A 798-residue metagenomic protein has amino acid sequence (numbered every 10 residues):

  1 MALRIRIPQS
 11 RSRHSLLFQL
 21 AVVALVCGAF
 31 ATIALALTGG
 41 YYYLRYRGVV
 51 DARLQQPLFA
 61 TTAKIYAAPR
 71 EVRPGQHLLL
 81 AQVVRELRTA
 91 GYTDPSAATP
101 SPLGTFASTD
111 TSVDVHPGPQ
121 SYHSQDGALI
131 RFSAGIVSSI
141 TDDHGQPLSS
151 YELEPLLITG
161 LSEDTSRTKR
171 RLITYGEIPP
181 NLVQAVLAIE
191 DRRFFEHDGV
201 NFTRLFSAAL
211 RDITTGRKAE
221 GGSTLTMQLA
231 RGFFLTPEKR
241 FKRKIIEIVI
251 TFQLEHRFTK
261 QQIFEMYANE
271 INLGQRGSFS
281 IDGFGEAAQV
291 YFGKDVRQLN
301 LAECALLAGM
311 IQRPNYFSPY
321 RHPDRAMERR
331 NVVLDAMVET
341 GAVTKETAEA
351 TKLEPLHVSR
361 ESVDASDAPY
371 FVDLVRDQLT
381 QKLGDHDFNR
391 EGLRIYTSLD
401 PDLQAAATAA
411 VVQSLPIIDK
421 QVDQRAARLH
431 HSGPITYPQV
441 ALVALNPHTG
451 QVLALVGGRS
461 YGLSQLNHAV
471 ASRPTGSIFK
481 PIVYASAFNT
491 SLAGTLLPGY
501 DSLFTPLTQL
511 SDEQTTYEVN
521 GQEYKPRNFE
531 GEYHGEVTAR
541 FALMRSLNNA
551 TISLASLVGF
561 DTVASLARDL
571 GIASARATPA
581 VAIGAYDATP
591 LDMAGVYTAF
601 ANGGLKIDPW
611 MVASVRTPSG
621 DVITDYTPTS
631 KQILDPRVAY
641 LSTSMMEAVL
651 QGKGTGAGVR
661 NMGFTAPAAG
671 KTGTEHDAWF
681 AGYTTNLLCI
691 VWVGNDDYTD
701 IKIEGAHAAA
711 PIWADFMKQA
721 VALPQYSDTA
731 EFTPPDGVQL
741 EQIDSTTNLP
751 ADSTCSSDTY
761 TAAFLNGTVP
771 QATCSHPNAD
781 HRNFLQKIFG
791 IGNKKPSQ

Functional and structural regions predicted by a protein language model:
A2-K420, R428-G433, V452-L453, G458 (+4 more regions): Juxtamembrane regions of bacterial inner-membrane/periplasmic proteins, predominantly the peptidoglycan biogenesis
L87, V186, L229, I263 (+11 more regions): Conserved structural-core and active-site-/substrate-pathway-adjacent residues in large, well-folded domains of enzymes
Y92-T93, I178-N181, E190-N201, T214-A219 (+15 more regions): Bacterial peptidoglycan biogenesis and beta-lactam-recognition machinery
R170-I178, T251, E255, I311-R329 (+9 more regions): Active-site loop and adjoining helix of the penicillin-binding protein/serine DD-peptidase-beta-lactamase fold
A185, R204, L306, V332 (+3 more regions): Short amphipathic alpha-helical face segments that pack within enzyme cores and frequently flank/anchor catalytic
R211-K239, K294-R297, E361-D367, A493-V563 (+3 more regions): Conserved catalytic neighborhood of penicillin-recognizing serine enzymes
T397-P434, Q439-N446, L455-V456, S460-H468 (+4 more regions): A penicillin-recognizing enzyme superfamily signal
H781-Q798: Short, low-complexity, Pro/Ser/Thr/Gly-rich segments in the mature regions of secreted, periplasmic
